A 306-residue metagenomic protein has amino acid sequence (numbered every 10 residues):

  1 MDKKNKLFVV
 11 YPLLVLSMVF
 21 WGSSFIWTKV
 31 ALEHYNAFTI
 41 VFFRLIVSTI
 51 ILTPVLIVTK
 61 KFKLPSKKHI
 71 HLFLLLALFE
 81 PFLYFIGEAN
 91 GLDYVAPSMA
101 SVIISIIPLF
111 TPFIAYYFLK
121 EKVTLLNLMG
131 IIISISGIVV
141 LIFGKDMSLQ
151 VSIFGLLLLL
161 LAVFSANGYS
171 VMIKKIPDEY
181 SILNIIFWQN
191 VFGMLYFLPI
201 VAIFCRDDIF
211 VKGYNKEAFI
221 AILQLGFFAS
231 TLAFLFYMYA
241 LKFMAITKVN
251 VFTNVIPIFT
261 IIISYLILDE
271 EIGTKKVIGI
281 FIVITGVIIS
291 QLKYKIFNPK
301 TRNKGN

Functional and structural regions predicted by a protein language model:
M1-T39, Q150-K175, F197, I263 (+1 more regions): Glycine-/small-residue-enriched transmembrane alpha-helix faces in small-molecule transporters and effluxers
K6-Y11, H34-F38, F42, P65-H71 (+3 more regions): Juxtamembrane helix-entry segments on the extracytoplasmic side of multipass membrane proteins
F20, S24-F25, T53-I104, V140 (+1 more regions): Specific transmembrane alpha-helical segments of multi-pass solute transporters/efflux pumps, especially DMT/EamA
A31, I40, R44, G91 (+8 more regions): Hydrophobic/aromatic residues within transmembrane alpha-helices of multi-pass small-molecule transporters
H34-L83, F110-T111, F164-M172, I186-C205 (+1 more regions): Transmembrane alpha-helices of multi-pass small-molecule transport proteins
V41-F43, F85, M99-I106, M172-L195 (+1 more regions): Helix-helix packing/entry segments at the starts of transmembrane helices
I51-T59, E88, I107-I132, I258-V277: C-terminal transmembrane-helix exit sites in multi-pass transporters
L52, V123-G144, F197, N254 (+2 more regions): Hydrophobic transmembrane alpha-helices of multi-pass small-molecule transport proteins
